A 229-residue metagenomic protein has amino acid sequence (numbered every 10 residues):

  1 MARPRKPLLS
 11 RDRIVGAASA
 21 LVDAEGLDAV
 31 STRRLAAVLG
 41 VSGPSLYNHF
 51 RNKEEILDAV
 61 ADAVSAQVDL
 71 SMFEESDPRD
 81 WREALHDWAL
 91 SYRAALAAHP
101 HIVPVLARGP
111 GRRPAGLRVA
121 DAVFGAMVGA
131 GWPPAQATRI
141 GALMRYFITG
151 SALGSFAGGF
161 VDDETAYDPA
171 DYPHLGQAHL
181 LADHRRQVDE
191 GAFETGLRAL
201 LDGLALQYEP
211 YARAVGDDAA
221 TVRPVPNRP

Functional and structural regions predicted by a protein language model:
A2-S10: Short, Lys/Arg-enriched anionic-surface-contact patches
R13, A17, L21-A59: Helix-turn-helix
R13, E55, D87, R118 (+4 more regions): Amphipathic alpha-helical interaction segments
A63-V68: Short, basic, alpha-helical segments at the C-terminal edge of helix-turn-helix-like DNA-binding modules
L70-A115, P134, M144: Hydrophobic alpha-helical connector segments
L117-P169, A182, L204-Q207: Hydrophobic alpha-helical bundle segments that form small-molecule/ligand-binding pockets
A157-P229: C-terminal peripheral helix-coil segments that are non-catalytic and often amphipathic
